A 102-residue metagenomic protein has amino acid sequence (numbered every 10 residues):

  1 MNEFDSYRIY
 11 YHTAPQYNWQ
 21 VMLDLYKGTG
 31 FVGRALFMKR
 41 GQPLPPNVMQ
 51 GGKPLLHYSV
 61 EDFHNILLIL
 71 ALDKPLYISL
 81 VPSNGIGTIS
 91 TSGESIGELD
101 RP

Functional and structural regions predicted by a protein language model:
M1-F37: OB-fold ssDNA-binding interfaces and closely related basic DNA-contact patches used across DNA replication/repair
E3-S6, Y17-N18, Y58-E61, L70-L72: Short amphipathic alpha-helical surface micro-motifs
E3-T13, N47-P54, E94-P102: Surface-exposed beta-loop interaction hotspot
Q20-D24, P45-N47, G85-E94: Short, well-ordered strand-loop elements centered on a beta-strand within folded domains, enriched for acidic residues
F31, K39-G41, P45-P46, I89-S92 (+1 more regions): Mature bioactive segments of secreted peptides and peptide-derived natural products
R34-I69: Acidic, aromatic-enriched beta-alpha/helix-loop junctions
V60-P102: Short, compact, well-ordered microdomains
